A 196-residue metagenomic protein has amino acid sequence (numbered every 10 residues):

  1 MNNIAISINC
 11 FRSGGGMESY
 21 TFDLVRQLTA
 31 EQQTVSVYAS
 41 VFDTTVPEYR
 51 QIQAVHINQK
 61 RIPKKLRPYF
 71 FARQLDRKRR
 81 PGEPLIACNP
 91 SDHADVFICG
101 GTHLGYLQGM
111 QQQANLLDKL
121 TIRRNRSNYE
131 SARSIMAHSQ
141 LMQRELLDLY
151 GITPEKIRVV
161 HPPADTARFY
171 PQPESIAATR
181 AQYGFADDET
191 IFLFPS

Functional and structural regions predicted by a protein language model:
S7-N9, H138, F194-S196: Short hydrophobic "strand-cap" motifs at the C-terminus of beta-strands
I8-G14, Q27-P63, M142: N-terminal strand-loop element at the rim of the active site of nucleotide-sugar-dependent glycosyltransferases
Q53, Q59-L85, K119-S127: An amphipathic, basic-hydrophobic alpha-helix
I86-D118, M136: Active-site proximal beta-strand in glycosyltransferases
G109-S127, S131, L147-D148, E174-S175: Nucleotide-sugar donor phosphate/pyrophosphate-binding loop at the beta->alpha transition of glycosyltransferases
L141, P163: Carbohydrate-associated surface elements
Y170-F185: A short helix/loop element that forms part of the nucleotide-sugar donor recognition site in Leloir-type
A186-S196: Conserved donor-binding/catalytic core segment of Leloir-type glycosyltransferases
